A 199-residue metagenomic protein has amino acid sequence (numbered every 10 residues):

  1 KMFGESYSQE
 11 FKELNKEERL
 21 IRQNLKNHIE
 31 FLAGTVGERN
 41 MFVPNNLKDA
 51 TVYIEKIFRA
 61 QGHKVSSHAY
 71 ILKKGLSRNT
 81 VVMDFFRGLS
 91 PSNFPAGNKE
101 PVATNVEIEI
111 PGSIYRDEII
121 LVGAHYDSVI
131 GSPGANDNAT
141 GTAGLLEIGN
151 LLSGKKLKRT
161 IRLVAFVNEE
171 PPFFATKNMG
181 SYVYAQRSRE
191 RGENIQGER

Functional and structural regions predicted by a protein language model:
M2-Q23, N27, T80: N-terminal signal-anchor transmembrane helix
S8-E13, H28-N40, A124, A165-F166: Acidic/histidine-rich, surface-exposed loop or edge segments in extracytoplasmic proteins
K16, E30-P111: A non-catalytic alpha/beta surface segment that caps or lines the substrate-entry region of metallo-dependent hydrolase
E18-L25, N40-T51, P101, G134-T142 (+1 more regions): Solvent-exposed, acidic/flexible segments
N24-N27, F31, D49-A60, T140 (+4 more regions): Extracytoplasmic/secreted proteins, especially bacterial periplasmic and envelope-associated proteins
Q61, S67, K99-T104, I108 (+5 more regions): Membrane-embedded segments
K64, L72-K73, I114-Y115, Y126-I130 (+1 more regions): Solvent-exposed loop/turn segments at secondary-structure junctions within structured extracellular/periplasmic domains
S128-R199: Acidic/histidine-rich catalytic neighborhood of metal-dependent amide-processing enzymes
